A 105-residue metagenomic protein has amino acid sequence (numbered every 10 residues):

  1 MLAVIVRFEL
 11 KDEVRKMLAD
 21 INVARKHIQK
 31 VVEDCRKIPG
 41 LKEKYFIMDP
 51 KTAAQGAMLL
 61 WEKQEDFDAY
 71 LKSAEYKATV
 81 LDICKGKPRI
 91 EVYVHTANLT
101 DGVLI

Functional and structural regions predicted by a protein language model:
M1-Q55, Q64-K72, P88-I105: Short S/T/G/P-rich N-terminal loop/turn motif that feeds into the first structured element of a domain
K77-K87, E91: C-terminal structural segments of small proteins and small subunits
